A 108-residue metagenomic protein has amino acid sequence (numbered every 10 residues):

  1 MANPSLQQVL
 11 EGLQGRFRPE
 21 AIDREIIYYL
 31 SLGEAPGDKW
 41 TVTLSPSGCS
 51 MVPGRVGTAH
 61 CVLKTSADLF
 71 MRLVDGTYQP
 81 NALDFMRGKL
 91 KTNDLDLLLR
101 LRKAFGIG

Functional and structural regions predicted by a protein language model:
M1-G108: Feature captures hydrophobic
